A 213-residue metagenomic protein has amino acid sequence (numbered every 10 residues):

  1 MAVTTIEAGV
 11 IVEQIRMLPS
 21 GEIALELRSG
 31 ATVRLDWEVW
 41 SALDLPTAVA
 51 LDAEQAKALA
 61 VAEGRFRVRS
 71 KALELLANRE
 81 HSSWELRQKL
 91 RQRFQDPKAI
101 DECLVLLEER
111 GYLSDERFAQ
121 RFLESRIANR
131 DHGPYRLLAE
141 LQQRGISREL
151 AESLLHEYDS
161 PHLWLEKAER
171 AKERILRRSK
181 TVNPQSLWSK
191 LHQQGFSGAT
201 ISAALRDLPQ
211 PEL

Functional and structural regions predicted by a protein language model:
M1-L213: An alpha-helical, amphipathic repeat domain used for nucleic-acid recognition, typified by the mTERF helical solenoid
